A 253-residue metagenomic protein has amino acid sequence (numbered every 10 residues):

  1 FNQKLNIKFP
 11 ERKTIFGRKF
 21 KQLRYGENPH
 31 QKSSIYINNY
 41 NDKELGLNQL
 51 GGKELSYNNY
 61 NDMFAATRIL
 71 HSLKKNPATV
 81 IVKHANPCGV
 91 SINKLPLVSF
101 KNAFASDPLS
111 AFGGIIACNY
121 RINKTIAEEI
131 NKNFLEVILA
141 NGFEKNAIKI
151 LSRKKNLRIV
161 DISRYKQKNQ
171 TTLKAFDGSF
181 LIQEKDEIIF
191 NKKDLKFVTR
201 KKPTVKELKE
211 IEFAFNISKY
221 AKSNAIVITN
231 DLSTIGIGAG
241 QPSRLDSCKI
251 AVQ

Functional and structural regions predicted by a protein language model:
F1-K185, E207-A225: Active-site loops and adjacent core secondary-structure elements that bind or stabilize anionic groups
L50-L55, K196-P203, Q241: Glycine-rich tight-turn/loop motif centered on a GG-T
Y57, I138, V205, G238-P242 (+1 more regions): A short glycine-/small-residue-rich loop at the edge of a beta-strand within enzyme catalytic domains
A85, R121, D231, A239-P242: Histidine- and/or cysteine-centered catalytic micro-motif in compact active-site loops
V90-I92, I235-G240: Amphipathic coiled-coil signal-relay and dimerization helices
V98-N102, Q241-Q253: A short, polar/charged loop-to-alpha-helix boundary motif
K193-I237: Internal active-site segments that recognize and position negatively charged phosphoryl groups and nucleotide moieties
